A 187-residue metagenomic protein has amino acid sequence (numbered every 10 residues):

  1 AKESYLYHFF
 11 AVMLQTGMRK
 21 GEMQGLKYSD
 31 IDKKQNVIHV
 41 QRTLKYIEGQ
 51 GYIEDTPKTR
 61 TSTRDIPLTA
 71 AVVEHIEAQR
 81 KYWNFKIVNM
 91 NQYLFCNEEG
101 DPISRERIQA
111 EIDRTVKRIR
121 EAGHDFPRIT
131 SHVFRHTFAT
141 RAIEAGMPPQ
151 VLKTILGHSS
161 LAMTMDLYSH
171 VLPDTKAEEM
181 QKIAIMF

Functional and structural regions predicted by a protein language model:
A1, G49-E54, A145, H170-F187: DNA/chromatin major-groove-contacting recognition/catalytic segments
A1-L26, K33-K34, T61-T63, A71 (+1 more regions): Basic, Lys/Arg- and aromatic-enriched nucleic-acid-binding interface segment
A1-Y7, T16, I66, K81-Y93 (+2 more regions): Short, basic (Lys/Arg/His-rich) helix/loop patches that form interaction surfaces in the mid-to-C-terminal regions
E22-G25, P102, F187: Gram-positive cell-envelope targeting signals
G25-K81: Conserved tyrosine-mediated DNA breakage-rejoining catalytic core shared by Y-recombinases
Q41, T69, C96-E98, S169: Residue-level detector of conserved, well-ordered beta-strand and adjacent loop positions that form binding/recognition
L44, T137, L156-Q181: Catalytic-site neighborhood detector that most strongly recognizes the C-terminal catalytic loop/helix of tyrosine
